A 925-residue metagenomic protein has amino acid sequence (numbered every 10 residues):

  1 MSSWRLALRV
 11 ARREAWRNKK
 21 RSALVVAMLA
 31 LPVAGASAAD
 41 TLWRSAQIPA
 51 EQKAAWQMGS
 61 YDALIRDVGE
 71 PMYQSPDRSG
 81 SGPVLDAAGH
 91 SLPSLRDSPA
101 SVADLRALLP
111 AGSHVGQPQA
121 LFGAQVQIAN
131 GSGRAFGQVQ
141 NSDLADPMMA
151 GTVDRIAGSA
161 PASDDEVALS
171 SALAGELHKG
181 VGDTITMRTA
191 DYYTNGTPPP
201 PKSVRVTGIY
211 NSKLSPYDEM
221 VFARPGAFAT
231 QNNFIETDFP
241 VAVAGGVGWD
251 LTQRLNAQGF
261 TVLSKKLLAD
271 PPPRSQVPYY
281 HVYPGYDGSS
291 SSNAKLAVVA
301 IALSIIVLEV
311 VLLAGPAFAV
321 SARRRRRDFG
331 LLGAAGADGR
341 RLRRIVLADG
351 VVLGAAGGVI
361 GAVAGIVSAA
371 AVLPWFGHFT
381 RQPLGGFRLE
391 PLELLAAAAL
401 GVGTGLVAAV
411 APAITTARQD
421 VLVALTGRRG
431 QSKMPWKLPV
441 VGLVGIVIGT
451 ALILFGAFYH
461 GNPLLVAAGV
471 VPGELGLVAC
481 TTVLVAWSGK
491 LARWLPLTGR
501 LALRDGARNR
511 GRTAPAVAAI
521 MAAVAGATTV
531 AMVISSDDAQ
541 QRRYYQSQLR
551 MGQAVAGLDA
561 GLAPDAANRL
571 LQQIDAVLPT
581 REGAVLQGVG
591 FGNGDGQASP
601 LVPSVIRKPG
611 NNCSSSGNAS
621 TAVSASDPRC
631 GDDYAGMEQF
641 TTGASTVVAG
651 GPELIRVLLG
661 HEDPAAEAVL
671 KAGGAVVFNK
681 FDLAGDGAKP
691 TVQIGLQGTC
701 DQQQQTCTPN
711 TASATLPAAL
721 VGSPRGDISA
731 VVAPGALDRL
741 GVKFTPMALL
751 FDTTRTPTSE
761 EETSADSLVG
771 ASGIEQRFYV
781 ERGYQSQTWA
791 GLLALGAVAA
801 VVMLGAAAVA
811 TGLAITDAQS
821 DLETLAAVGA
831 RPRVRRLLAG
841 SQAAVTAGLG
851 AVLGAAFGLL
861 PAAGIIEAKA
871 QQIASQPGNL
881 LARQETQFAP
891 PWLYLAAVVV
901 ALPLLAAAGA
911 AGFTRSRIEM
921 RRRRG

Functional and structural regions predicted by a protein language model:
M1-A314, V320-R323, I345, F379 (+7 more regions): Membrane transport/envelope proteins' first extracytoplasmic loop
R5, K20-M28, A38, R254 (+7 more regions): Alpha-helical transmembrane segments, especially those used as permease/efflux helices and single-pass anchors
R13-K20, R340, R344-G357, G365 (+9 more regions): Alpha-helical transmembrane segments of multi-pass membrane proteins
N18, V310-G354, P412, Q419-Q431 (+1 more regions): Interfacial "coupling" helices/loops that link adjacent transmembrane helices in transporter permeases
A39-D40, Q74, L95-S163, R205-I209 (+1 more regions): The feature marks short, hydrophobic/small-residue-biased sequence motifs that occur predominantly
A50-A100, I520-R629, Y634: Juxtamembrane non-transmembrane segments of integral membrane proteins
G259-V262, P316-F318, R327, V351-R381 (+7 more regions): Small-residue-rich transmembrane alpha-helices
Q702-G909, F913: Membrane-proximal extracellular juxtamembrane segment immediately upstream of a following transmembrane helix
